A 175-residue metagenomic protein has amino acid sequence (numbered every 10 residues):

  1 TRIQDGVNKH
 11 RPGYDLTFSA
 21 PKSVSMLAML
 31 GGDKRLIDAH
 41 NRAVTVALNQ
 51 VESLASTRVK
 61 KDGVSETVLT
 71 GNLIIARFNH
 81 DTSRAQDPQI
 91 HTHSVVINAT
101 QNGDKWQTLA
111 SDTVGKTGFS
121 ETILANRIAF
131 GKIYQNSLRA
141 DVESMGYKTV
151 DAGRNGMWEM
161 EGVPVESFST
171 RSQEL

Functional and structural regions predicted by a protein language model:
T1-D62, K132, D141-K148: N-terminal low-complexity tails and the immediately adjacent first alpha-helix of the next domain/coiled-coil
T1-H10, R58-D87, I97-L175: Single-stranded nucleic-acid nicking/binding segments centered on His-rich, glycine/basic loops
L16-A20, S94-T100: Active-site-flanking beta-strand signature of metal-NTP-handling nucleotidyl enzymes and homologous cyclase-like
M29-L30, Q86-P88: Short conserved micro-motifs at the rims of enzyme active sites and ligand-binding pockets
H91: Interfaces and regulatory segments of ATP-dependent nucleotide/adenylate/phosphodiester-chemistry enzymes
